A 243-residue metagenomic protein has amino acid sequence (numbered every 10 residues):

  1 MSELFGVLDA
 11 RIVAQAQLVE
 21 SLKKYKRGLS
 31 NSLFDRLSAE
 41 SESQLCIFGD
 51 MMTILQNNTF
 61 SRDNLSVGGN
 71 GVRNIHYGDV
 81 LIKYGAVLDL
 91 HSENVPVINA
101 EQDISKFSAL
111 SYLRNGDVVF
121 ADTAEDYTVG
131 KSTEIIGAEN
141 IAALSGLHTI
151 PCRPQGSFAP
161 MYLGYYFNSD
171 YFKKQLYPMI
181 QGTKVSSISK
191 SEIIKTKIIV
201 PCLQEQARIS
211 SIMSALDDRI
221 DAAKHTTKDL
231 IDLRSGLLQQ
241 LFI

Functional and structural regions predicted by a protein language model:
M1-E42, K195-I243: Amphipathic alpha-helical coiled-coil/heptad-repeat segments
L33, M51-M52, F167, L241: Hydrophobic aliphatic residues
R36-N64, G71, K195: Non-catalytic DNA-recognition/assembly elements of restriction-modification systems
C46-G49, G78, L147, D170 (+1 more regions): Structural detector for helix-capping/boundary residues
R62, I141-I150, F158-M161, K173 (+1 more regions): A short glycine-rich beta-alpha junction/loop motif
G69-H91: Short beta-strand/loop turn elements enriched in aromatics
H76-G78, E93-N168: A short beta-sheet element
L81, E125, C202: Flexible, active-site-proximal loop/turn residues at the rims of small-molecule/cofactor binding pockets and catalytic
